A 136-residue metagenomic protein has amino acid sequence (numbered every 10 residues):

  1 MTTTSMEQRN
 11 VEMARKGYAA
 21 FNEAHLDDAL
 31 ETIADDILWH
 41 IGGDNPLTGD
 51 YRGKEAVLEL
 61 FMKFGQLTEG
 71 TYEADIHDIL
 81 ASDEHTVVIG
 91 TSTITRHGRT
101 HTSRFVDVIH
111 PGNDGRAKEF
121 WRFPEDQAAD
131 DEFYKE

Functional and structural regions predicted by a protein language model:
M1-D35, E132-E136: Short, low-complexity N-terminal intrinsically disordered segments enriched in polar/charged residues
A14-G17, D28-I33, I37, G53 (+4 more regions): Hydrophobic pocket/interface hotspot
T32-S82: A solvent-exposed, acidic/Ser-Thr-rich amphipathic alpha-helical stretch
I33, S92-I94, P124: Short beta-strand segments enriched in hydrophobic/aromatic residues within well-folded beta-rich domains
A74-L80, S92, R104-H110, W121: Hydrophobic/aromatic beta-strand elements that line small-molecule binding cavities or substrate pockets in beta-rich
I94-T102: Short, cysteine-centered beta-strand-loop-beta hairpins and adjacent loop/turn segments enriched in charged/polar
V106-D131: Short beta-strand edge/turn micro-motifs at domain boundaries
